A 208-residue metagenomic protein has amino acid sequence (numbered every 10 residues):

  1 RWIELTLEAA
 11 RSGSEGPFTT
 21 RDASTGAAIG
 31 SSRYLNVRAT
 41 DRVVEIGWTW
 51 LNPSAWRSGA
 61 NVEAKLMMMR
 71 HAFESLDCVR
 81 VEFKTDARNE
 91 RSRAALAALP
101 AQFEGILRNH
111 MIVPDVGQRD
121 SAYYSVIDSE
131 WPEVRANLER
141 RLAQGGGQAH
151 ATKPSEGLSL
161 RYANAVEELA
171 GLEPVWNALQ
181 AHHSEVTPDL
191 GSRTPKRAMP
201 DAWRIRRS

Functional and structural regions predicted by a protein language model:
T19, A27-N36, E45, S208: Conserved beta-strand in the GNAT
R21, G47-G59: A short, internal acetyl-CoA/4′-phosphopantetheine-binding micro-motif in the GNAT/acyltransferase core
V37-G47, W56, D77-V79: A conserved beta-turn-beta hairpin within the catalytic core of GNAT-like acetyltransferases that forms part
R57-H71, A94, A98: Conserved acetyl-CoA-binding loop-helix of GNAT-fold acetyltransferases
E74-K84: Conserved GNAT acetyl-CoA-binding A-motif
K84, Q102-G117: Conserved catalytic-core motifs of GNAT/GCN5-like acyltransferases
N89-G105: Conserved active-site alpha-helix within GNAT-family acetyltransferase domains
M111-V113, I127, S155-S208: N-acyltransferase acceptor-side catalytic subdomain
